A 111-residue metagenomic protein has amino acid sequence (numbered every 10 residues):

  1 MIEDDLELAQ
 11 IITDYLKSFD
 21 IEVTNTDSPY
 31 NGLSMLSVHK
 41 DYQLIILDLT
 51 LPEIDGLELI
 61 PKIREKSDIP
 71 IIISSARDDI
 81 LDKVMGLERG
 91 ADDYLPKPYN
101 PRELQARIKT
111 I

Functional and structural regions predicted by a protein language model:
M1-I111: N-terminal/domain-start alpha-helical segments
